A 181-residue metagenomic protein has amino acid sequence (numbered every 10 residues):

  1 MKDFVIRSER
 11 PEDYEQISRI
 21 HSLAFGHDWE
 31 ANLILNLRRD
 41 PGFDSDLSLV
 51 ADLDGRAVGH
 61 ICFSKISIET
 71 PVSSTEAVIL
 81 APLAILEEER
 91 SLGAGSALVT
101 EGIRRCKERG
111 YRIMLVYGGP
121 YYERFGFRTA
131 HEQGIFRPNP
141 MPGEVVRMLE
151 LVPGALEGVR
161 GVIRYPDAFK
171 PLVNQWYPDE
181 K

Functional and structural regions predicted by a protein language model:
M1-N36, G42-V58, I79, R147 (+2 more regions): Short amphipathic alpha-helix that is part of the acyltransferase structural core
K65, Y117, R128-E150: Conserved catalytic-core motifs of GNAT/GCN5-like acyltransferases
I66-I79, R90: A conserved beta-turn-beta hairpin within the catalytic core of GNAT-like acetyltransferases that forms part
L80, I85, S91-R104: Conserved acetyl-CoA-binding loop-helix of GNAT-fold acetyltransferases
A81, Y117-G118: A secondary-structure boundary/capping signal
R104-Y117: Conserved GNAT acetyl-CoA-binding A-motif
Y122, F127: Conserved active-site tyrosine of GNAT-family acetyltransferases
